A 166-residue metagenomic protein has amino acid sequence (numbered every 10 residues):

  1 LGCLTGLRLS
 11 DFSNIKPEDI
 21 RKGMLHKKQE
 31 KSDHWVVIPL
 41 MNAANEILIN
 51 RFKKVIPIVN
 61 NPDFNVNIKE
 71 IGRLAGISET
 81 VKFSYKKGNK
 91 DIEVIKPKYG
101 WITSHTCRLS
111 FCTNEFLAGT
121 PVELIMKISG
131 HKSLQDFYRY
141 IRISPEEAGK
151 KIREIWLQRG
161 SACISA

Functional and structural regions predicted by a protein language model:
L1-S10, T113-N114: Short pre-functional
T5, N14-I49: Conserved tyrosine-mediated DNA breakage-rejoining catalytic core shared by Y-recombinases
S10-I15, I125: Alpha-helix N-cap/helix-start motif at helix boundaries, enriched for small hydrophobics
E18-K22, L117-R139, S165: Short, polar N-cap/turn motifs at the start of nucleic acid-interacting alpha helices
Q29-D33, F64, S129-E154: Catalytic-site neighborhood detector that most strongly recognizes the C-terminal catalytic loop/helix of tyrosine
K53-V55, K69-K127: Short, basic (Lys/Arg/His-rich) helix/loop patches that form interaction surfaces in the mid-to-C-terminal regions
K54, I58, V66, I77 (+1 more regions): C-terminal secondary-structure termini that scaffold catalytic or DNA-interacting sites
